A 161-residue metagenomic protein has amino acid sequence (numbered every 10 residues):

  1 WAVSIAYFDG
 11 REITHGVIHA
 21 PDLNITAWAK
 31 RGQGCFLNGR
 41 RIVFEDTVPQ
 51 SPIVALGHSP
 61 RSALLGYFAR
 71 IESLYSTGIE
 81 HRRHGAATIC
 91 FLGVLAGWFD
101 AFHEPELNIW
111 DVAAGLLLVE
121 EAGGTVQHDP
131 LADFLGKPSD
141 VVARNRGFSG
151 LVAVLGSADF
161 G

Functional and structural regions predicted by a protein language model:
W1-F36: DPxDG-like acidic metal-binding loop motif
S4-F8, R41-D46: A generic local secondary-structure boundary/capping motif
G16, C35-N38, L56, A101: Short hydrophobic/aromatic-rich beta-strand segments that constitute the beta-sheet cores of beta-sandwich/beta-barrel
I42-G161: An extended, acidic
